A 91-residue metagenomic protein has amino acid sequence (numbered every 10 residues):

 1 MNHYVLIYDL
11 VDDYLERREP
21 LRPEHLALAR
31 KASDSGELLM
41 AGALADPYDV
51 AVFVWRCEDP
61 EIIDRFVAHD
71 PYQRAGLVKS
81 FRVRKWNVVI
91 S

Functional and structural regions predicted by a protein language model:
M1-S91: Conserved, structured core segments of small domains
